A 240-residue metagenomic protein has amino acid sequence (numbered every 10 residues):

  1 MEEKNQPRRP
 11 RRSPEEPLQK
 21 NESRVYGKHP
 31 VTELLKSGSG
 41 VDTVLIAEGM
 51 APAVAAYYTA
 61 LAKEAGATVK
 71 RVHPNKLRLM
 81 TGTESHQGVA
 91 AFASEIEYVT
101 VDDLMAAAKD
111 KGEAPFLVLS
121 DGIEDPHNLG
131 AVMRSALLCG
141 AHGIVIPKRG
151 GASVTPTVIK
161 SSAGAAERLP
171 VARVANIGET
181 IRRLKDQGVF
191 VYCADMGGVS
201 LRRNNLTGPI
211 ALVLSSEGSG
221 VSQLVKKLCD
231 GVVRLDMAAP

Functional and structural regions predicted by a protein language model:
M1-A107: N-terminal positively charged helical leader segments and presequences
P30, V54, K76, N176-T180 (+2 more regions): Short acidic active-site motifs
T32, S37, L138, I159-A165 (+1 more regions): Structured adenosyl-cofactor binding patch, chiefly the S-adenosyl-L-methionine
K36-G40, T59, A106-V199: RNA substrate-binding interface of SAM-dependent RNA methyltransferases
H73, S94, D121, P147-K148 (+5 more regions): Short beta->alpha connector loops at strand-helix junctions that form conserved, small/polar/Pro-enriched
M80-S94, S162-A165, T207-S215: Short basic, glycine-rich beta-strand/loop surfaces that mediate nucleic-acid
Y192-P240: Active-site/ligand-binding-proximal alpha/beta "capping" segment
